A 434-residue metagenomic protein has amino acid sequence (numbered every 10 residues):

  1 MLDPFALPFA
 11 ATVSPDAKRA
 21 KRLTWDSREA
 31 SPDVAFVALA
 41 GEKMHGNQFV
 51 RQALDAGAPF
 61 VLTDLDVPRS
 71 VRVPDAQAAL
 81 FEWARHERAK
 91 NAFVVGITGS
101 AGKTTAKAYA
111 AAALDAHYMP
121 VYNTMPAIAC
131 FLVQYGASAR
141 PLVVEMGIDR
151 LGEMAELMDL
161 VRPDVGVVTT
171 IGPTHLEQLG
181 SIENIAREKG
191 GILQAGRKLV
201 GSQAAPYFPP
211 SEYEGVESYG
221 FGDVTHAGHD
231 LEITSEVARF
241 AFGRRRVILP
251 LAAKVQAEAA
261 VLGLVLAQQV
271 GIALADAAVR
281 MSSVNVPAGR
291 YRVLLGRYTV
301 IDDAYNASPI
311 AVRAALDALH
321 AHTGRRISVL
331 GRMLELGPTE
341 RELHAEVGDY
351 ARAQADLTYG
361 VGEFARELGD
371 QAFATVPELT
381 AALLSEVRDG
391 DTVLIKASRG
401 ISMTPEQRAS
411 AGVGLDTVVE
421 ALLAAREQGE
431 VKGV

Functional and structural regions predicted by a protein language model:
M1-P15, A30-A35, H45, A116 (+7 more regions): ATP-dependent carboxylate-amine ligase
L2-G96, T105-A112, P126-A127, V133 (+3 more regions): Short, basic phosphate-binding NTP loop
R22-W25, A53-D64, K198-Q203, G215-G220 (+1 more regions): Short, hydrophobic beta-strand segments that form beta-sheet elements in well-ordered domains
V34, A53, W83, I97 (+11 more regions): Residue-level signal for inorganic ion chemistry
D64-L65, V94-T98, V167-G172, G201-S202 (+3 more regions): Short beta-strands and strand-loop turn motifs
A79-L199, Y207-Y213, Q407-A411, V419-V434: Phosphate-binding loop of NTP-binding sites
T104-A110, D230-R246, G289-V293: Acidic-glycine-rich active-site phosphate/pyrophosphate-binding loop
A155, V247-K254: A short glycine-threonine-serine/GTX helix/turn-capping micro-motif
